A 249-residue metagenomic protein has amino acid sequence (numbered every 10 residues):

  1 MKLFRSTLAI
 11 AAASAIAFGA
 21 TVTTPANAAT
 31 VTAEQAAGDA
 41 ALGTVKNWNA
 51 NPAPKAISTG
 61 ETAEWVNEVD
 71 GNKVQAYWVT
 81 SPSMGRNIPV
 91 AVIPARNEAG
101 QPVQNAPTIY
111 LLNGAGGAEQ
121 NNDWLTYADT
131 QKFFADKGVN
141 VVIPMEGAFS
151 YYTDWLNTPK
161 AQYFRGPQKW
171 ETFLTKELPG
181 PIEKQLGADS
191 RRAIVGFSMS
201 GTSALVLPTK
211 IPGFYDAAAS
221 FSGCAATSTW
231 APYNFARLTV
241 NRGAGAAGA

Functional and structural regions predicted by a protein language model:
K2-A249: Non-catalytic cap/lid and distal C-terminal segments of serine-dependent acyl enzymes
